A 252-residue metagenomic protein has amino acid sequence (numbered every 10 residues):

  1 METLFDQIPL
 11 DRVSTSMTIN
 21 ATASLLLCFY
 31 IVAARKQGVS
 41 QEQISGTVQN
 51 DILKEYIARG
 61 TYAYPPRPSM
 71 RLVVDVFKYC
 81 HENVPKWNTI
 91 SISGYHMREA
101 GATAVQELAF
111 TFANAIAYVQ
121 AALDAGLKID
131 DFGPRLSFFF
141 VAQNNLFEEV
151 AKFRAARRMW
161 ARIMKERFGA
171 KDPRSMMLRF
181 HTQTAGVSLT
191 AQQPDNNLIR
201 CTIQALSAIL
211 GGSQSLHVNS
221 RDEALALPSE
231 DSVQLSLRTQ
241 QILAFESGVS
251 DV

Functional and structural regions predicted by a protein language model:
M1-Q143, E148, R167, R174-H181 (+3 more regions): Catalytic alpha/beta active-site cores
S24, C28-I31, L189-A205: Thiamine diphosphate
A34, R167, L198-T202, L225: Hydrophobic alpha-helical bundle architecture
G101-A109, Q143-A155, T184-L198, A226-L235: Short glycine/threonine-rich loop-to-helix capping motif typified by GTGT followed within a few residues by an Asp-Pro
M164: Active-site alpha-helical segments that house and flank conserved acidic catalytic motifs for diphosphate chemistry
I203-A208, Q241: Short beta-strand elements
Q214-V252: Active-site or pore-adjacent capping/gating segments
